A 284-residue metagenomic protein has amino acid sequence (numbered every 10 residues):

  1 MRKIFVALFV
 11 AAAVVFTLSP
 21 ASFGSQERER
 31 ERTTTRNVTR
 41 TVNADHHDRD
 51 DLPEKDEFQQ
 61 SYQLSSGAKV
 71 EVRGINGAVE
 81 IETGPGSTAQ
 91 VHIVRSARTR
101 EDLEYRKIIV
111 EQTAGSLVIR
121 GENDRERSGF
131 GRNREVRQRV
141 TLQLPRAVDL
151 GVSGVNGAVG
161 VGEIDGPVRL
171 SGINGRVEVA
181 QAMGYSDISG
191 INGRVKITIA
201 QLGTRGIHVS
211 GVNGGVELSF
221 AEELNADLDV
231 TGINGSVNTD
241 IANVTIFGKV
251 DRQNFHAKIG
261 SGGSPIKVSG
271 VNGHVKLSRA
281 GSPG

Functional and structural regions predicted by a protein language model:
R2-A12, S19-I81, G86-T88, S96-L103 (+3 more regions): Short acidic/polar N-terminal linker immediately downstream of export determinants
D45-S65, H92, E122-D124, S189 (+1 more regions): Short, surface-exposed interaction patches in beta-rich subdomains that mediate adhesion/assembly near membranes
E57-S65, K69, A78-E80, Y105-A180 (+3 more regions): Right-handed parallel beta-helix
A68, G77, A89, R106 (+4 more regions): Short beta-strand/loop motifs in extracellular/secreted proteins, especially within beta-sandwich accessory domains
V70-R73, L170, I188, V230: Active-site alpha-helical segments that house and flank conserved acidic catalytic motifs for diphosphate chemistry
G74-A78, R95-A97, R146, N156 (+5 more regions): Beta-strand elements of well-folded, non-transmembrane domains
T83, L144, F220-E222: Non-cytosolic beta-sheet module surface loops
